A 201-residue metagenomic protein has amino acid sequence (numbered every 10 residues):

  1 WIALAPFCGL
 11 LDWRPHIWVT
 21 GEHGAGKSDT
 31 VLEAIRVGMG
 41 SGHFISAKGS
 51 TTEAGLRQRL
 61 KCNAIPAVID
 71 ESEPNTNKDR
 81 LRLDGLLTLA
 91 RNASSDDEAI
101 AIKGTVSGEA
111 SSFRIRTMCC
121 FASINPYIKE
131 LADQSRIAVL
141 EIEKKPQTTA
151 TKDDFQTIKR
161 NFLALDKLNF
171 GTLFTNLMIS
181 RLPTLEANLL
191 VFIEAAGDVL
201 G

Functional and structural regions predicted by a protein language model:
W1-R57, K61: P-loop NTPase catalytic core of nucleic-acid-dependent motor ATPases
I2, A34-I35, D70, C120 (+1 more regions): Conserved RecA-like P-loop NTPase ATPase core
R14-W18, P66, M118: Residue-level preference for the first positions of well-ordered beta-strands
T30-A34, G85-A93, R116, A132-R136: Alpha-helical scaffold elements adjacent to nucleotide-binding pockets in ATP/GTP-utilizing enzyme cores
G55-V106: Conserved nucleotide-sensing/catalytic segment adjacent to the nucleotide-binding pocket in NTP-handling enzymes
L60, K103-F121: AAA+/SF3 P-loop NTPase mechanochemical coupling elements
S111-I115, E130-G201: Phosphate-sensing "switch" segment of ASCE/P-loop ATPases
S123-I128: Short, polar loop motifs at secondary-structure junctions
